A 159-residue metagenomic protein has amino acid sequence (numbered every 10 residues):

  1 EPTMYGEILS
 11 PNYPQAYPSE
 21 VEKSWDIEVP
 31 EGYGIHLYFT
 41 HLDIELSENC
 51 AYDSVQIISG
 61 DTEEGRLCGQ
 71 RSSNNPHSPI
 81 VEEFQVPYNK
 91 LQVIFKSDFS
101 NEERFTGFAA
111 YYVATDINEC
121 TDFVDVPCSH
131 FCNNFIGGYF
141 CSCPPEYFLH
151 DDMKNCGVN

Functional and structural regions predicted by a protein language model:
E1-N159: Domain-level representation of secreted and single-pass membrane ectodomains enriched in extracellular protease systems
